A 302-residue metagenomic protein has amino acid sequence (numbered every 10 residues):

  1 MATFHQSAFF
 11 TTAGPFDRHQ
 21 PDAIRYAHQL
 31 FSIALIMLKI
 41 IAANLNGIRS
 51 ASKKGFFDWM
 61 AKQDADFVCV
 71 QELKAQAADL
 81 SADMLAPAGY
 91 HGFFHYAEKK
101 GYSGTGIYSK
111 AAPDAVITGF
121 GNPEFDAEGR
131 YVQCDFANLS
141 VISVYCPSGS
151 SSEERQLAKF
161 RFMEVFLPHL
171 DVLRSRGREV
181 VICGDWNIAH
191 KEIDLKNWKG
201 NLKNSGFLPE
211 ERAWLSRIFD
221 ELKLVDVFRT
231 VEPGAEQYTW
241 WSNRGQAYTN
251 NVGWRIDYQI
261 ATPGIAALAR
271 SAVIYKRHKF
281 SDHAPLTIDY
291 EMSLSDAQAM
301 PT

Functional and structural regions predicted by a protein language model:
A27-P87, A97, Y102-S103, I218 (+1 more regions): N-terminal, active-site-proximal structural segment of metallo-dependent hydrolase catalytic domains
L38-N46, N138-S150, C183: Active-site-proximal beta-strand elements of phosphoester/diester hydrolases
A43-N44, M60-A78, V141, L170-E192 (+4 more regions): Active-site beta-strand/loop signature of hydrolases that rely on acidic residues for catalysis
F67, A88-H91, F162-V252, I256 (+1 more regions): Metal-dependent phosphoesterases centered on the DNase I-like endonuclease/exonuclease/phosphatase
L73-Q76, S81-G149: Structured beta-strand-rich core segments of catalytic domains in phosphoester-bond hydrolases
K100-A115, A235, G245-A267: Conserved beta strand-loop-helix elements of the APE1-like EEP
G121-N122, P147-M163, G200-N204: Surface-exposed cleft-lining segments at the edges of enzyme active sites
V273-T302: Surface polyanion/phosphate-binding segment centered on an Asp-His-Pro turn
